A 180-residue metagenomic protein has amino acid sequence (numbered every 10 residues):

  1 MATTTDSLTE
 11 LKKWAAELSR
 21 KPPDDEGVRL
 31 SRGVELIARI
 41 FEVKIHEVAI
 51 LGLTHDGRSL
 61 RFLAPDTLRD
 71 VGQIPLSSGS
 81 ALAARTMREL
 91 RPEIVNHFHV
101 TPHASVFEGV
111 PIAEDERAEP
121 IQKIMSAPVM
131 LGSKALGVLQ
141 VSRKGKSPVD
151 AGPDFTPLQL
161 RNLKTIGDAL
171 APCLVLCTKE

Functional and structural regions predicted by a protein language model:
M1-K21, P157, L176-E180: Short, low-complexity N-terminal regulatory "tails/caps" that precede and couple sensory modules
A2, G132, K144-S147: Non-catalytic regulatory/interaction regions at protein termini and inter-domain linkers
S19-L63, C177: Helix-loop-beta substructure at the N-terminus of cytosolic sensory domains that couple signal/ligand detection
E26-L30, G79, Q159: The cytosolic transmitter module of two-component sensor histidine kinases
R61-L63, R69-E108, D115-R117: Regulatory sensory and allosteric helical modules in signal-transduction proteins and certain transcription factors
Q122-L131, A135: A short, aliphatic-rich beta-strand micro-motif
G137-E180: Juxtadomain coupling helices with adjacent low-complexity linkers
